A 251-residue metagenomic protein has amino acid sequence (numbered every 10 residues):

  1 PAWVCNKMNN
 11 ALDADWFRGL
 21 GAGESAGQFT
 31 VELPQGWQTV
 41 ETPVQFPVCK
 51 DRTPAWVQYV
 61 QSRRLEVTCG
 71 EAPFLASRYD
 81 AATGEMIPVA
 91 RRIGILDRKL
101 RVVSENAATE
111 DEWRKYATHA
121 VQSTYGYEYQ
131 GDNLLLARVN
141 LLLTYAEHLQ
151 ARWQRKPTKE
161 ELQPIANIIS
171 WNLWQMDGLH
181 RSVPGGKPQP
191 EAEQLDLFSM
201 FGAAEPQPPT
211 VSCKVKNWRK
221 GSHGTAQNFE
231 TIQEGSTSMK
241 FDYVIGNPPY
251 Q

Functional and structural regions predicted by a protein language model:
P1-Q251: SAM-dependent methyltransferase catalytic region
